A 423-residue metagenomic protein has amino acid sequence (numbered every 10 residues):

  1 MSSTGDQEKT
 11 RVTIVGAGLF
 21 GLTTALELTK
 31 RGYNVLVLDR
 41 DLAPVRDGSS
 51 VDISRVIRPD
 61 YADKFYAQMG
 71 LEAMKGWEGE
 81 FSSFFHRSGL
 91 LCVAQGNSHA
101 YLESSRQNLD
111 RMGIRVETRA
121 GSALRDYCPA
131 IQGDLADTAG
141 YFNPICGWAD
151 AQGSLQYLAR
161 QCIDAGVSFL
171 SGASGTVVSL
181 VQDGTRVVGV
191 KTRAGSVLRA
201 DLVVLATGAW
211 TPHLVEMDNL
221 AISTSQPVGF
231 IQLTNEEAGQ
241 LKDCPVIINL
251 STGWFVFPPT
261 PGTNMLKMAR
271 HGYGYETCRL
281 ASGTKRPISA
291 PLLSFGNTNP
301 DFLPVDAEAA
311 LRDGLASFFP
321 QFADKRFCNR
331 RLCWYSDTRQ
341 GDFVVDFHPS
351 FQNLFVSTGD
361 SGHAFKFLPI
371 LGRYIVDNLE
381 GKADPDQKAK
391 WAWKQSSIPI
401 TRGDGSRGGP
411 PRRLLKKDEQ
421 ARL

Functional and structural regions predicted by a protein language model:
G5-F20, L36: Beta1/beta-strand and adjacent pyrophosphate-binding region of the FAD-binding site in flavoprotein oxidoreductases
E8-T10, T192-L202: Core beta-strand elements of the Rossmann-like FAD/NAD(P) dinucleotide-binding domain in flavoenzyme oxidoreductases
V15, L38, V197-W210, G372: Short hydrophobic core segments
L26-R31, S83-G89, V197, D201-L202 (+2 more regions): Active-site substrate-recognition segment that forms the wall of the catalytic cavity or substrate channel
K30-S49: Glycine-rich FAD pyrophosphate-binding loop
I53-Y127, D137-T138: Dinucleotide-binding Rossmann-like beta1-alpha1 core, especially the glycine-rich loop that anchors the ADP
L170-V188: A conserved short coil-to-beta-strand element within the FAD-binding core of flavoproteins
A310-L423: C-terminal catalytic lobe of FAD-dependent flavoproteins
